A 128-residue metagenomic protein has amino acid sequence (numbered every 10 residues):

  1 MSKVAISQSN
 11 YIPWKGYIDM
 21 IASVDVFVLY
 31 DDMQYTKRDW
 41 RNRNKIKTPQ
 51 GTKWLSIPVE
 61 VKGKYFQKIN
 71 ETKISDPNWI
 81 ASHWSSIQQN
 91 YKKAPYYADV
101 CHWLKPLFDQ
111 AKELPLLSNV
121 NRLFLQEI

Functional and structural regions predicted by a protein language model:
M1-E127: Residues lining hydrophobic/aromatic ligand-binding pockets adjacent to catalytic sites
